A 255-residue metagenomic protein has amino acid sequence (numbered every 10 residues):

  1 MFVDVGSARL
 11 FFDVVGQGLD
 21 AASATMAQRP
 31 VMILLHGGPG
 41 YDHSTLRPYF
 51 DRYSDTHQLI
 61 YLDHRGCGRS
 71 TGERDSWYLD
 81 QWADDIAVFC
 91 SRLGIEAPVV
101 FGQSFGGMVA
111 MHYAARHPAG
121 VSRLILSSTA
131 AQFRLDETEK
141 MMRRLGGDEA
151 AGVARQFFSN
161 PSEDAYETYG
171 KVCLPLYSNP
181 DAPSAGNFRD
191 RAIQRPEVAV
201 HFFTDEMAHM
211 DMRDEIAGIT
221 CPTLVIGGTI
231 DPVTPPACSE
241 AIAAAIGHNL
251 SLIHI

Functional and structural regions predicted by a protein language model:
A8-G72, F89: Conserved HGGG/HGGXW glycine-rich cap/lid loop of the alpha/beta-hydrolase fold
Q81-P98: Conserved acidic catalytic loop of the alpha/beta-hydrolase fold
G107-P118: Short glycine-enriched nucleophile-adjacent loop and the immediately C-terminal alpha-helix near the catalytic center
L124-F157: Flexible "cap/lid" loop of the alpha/beta hydrolase fold
F158-E206, E215: Conserved alpha/beta-hydrolase catalytic His-Asp/Glu region
I219, V225-G227: Short beta-strand/loop motif that positions the catalytic acidic residue of the alpha/beta-hydrolase fold
P232-C238: Conserved alpha/beta-hydrolase "acid-adjacent" motif
I253-I255: Conserved small/polar residues in nucleotide/adenosyl-binding loops
